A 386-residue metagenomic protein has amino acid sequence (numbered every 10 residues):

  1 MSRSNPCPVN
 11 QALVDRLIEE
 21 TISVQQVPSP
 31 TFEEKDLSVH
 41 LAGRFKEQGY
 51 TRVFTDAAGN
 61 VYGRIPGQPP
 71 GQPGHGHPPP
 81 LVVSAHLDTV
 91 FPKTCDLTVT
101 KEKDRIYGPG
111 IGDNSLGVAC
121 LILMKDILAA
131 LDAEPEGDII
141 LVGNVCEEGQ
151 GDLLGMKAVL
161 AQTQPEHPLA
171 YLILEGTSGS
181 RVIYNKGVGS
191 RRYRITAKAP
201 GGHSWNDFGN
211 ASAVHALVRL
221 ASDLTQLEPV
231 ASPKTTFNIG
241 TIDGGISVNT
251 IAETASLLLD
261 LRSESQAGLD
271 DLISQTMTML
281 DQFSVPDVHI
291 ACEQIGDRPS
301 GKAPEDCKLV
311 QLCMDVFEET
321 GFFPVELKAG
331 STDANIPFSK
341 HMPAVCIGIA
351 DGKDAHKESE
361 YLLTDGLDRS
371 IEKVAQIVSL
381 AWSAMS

Functional and structural regions predicted by a protein language model:
S2-Y107, I127-A130: Acidic/His- and Gly-rich active-site-bordering loop/insert found across diverse amide/peptide-bond hydrolases
R3-N5, A12, G176-T177, W205-N206 (+1 more regions): Metal-dependent amide/peptide-bond hydrolase catalytic core, centered on the "pita-bread" metallohydrolase fold
Q11, C95-D96, R181-K186, G244-N249: Short beta-strand/turn micro-motifs at beta-sheet edges
K35, G110, N114-V188, V230 (+2 more regions): Acidic/histidine-rich catalytic neighborhood of metal-dependent amide-processing enzymes
L87-K101, L172, N185-T196, D315 (+1 more regions): Acidic-glycine-rich active-site phosphate/pyrophosphate-binding loop
L97-G108, K198-G201, E318-T320, A355: Glycine/charged-rich beta-loop-alpha catalytic/anionic-binding loops adjacent to active sites
K103-G112, G201-N206, P324, Y361-L362: A short glycine/serine-rich beta->alpha loop
